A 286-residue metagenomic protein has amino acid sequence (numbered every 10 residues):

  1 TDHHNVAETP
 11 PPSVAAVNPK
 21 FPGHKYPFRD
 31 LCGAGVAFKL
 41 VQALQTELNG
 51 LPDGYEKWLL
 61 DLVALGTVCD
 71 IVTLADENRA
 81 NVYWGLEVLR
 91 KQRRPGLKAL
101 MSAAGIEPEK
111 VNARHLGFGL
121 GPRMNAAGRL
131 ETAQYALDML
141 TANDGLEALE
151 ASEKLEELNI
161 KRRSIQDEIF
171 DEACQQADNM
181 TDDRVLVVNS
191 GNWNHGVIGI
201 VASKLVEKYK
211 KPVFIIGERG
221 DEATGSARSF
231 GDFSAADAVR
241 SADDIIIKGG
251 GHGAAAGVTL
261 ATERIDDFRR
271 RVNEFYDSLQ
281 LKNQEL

Functional and structural regions predicted by a protein language model:
T1, N5, Q42, I71: Catalytic PLP-binding core of fold-type I/II PLP enzymes
T1-P11, A16-P22, E168, E172-Q176 (+1 more regions): N-terminal small/polar loop signature for handling phosphorylated ligands or for N-terminal nucleophile
H4-T9, G23-K25, G220-A223, F233: Short gly/pro/ser/thr-enriched loop/turn and capping motifs at secondary-structure boundaries
P11-G50, E56-V68, E263: Short alpha-helices
T46-R270, E274-K282: Hydrophobic helix-and-loop "lid/oligomerization" segment in the mid-to-C-terminal part of catalytic domains
E285-L286: Upstream accessory/linker segments immediately N-terminal to the RecA-like ATPase cores of bacterial MutS and a subset
